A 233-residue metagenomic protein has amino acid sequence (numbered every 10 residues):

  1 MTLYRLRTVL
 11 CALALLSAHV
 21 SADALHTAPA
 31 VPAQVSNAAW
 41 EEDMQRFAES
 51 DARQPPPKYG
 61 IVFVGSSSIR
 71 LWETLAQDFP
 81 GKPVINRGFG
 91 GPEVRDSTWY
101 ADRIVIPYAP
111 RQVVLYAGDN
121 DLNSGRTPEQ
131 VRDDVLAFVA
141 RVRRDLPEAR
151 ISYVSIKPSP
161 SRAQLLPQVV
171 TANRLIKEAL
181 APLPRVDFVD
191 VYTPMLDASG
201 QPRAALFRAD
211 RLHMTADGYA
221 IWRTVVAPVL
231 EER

Functional and structural regions predicted by a protein language model:
M1-L10: Bacterial N-terminal signal peptides that target proteins for export
V9-A18: Bacterial N-terminal signal peptides
V20-T27: Boundary at the C-terminal end of the N-terminal hydrophobic targeting segment
P29-A137, P160-V170, R174: Conserved SGNH/GDSL esterase-like catalytic core that processes O-acyl groups on lipids and polysaccharides
A76, V105, R143, L180-A181 (+1 more regions): N-terminal cationic-hydrophobic initiation segments that often serve targeting/anchoring roles
Y116, V154-S155, V189: Alpha/beta-hydrolase-fold catalytic nucleophile elbow
R132-V154, T171, L175-V186: Charged, glycine-enriched surface loops/patches that mediate electrostatic binding to polyanionic ligands
P160-R233: Catalytic His-Asp segment of secreted/periplasmic serine-dependent ester chemistry enzymes
